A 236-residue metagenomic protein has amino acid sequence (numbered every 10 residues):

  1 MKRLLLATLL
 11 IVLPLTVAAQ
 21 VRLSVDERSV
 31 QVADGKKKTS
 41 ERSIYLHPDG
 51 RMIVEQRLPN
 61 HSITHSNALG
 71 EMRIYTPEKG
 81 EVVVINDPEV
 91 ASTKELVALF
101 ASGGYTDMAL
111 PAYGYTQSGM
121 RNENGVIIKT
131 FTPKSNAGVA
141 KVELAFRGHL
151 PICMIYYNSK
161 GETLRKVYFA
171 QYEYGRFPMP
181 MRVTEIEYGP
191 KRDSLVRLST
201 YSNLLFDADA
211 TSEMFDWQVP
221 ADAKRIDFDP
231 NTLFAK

Functional and structural regions predicted by a protein language model:
M1-L4: Positively charged n-region of N-terminal signal peptides that target proteins for export
L9-A18: Hydrophobic h-region of N-terminal signal peptides that target proteins for export in Gram-negative bacteria
A19-E81: N-terminal mature ectodomain segment of secretory-pathway/periplasmic proteins
Q20, I44-M52, S66-E71, N124 (+3 more regions): Short, solvent-exposed coil/turn segments at beta-strand boundaries
V21-S24, Y75-K141, F215-V219, D229-A235: Flexible, processing/modification-adjacent segments and terminal tails in exported/periplasmic/extracellular proteins
R28, K36-T39, E78, E123 (+1 more regions): Non-transmembrane domains of secretory- and envelope-associated proteins
S40-E41, H65-L69, V82-V90, V142-F146 (+2 more regions): Short amphipathic beta-strand/extended segments with alternating polar/hydrophobic composition
Y105-T184: Extended beta-strand-rich segments in extracellular/periplasmic secretory proteins, especially within noncatalytic
